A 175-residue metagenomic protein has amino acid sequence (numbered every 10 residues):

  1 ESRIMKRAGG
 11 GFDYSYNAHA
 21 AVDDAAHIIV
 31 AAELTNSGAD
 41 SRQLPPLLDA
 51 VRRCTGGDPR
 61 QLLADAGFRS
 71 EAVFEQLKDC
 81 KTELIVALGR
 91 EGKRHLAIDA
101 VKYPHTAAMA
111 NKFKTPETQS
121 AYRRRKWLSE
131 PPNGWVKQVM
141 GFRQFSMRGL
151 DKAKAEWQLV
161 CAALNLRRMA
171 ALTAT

Functional and structural regions predicted by a protein language model:
E1-T175: Anion-binding and metal-coordination hotspots
